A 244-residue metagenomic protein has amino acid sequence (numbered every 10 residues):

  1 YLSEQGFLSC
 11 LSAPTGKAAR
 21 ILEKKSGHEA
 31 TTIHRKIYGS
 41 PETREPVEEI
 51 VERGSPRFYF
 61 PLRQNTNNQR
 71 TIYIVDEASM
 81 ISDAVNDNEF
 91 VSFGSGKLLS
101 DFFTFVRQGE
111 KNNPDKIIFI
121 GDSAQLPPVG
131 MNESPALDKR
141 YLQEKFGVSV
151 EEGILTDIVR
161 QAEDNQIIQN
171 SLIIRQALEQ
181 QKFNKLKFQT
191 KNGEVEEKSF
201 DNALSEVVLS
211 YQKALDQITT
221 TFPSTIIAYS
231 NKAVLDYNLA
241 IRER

Functional and structural regions predicted by a protein language model:
Y1-Q5: Walker A/P-loop NTP-binding motif
G6-C10, H28-A30, D115-I117, E152 (+1 more regions): Hydrophobic anchor at the start of a short beta-strand that flanks the dinucleotide cofactor-binding loop
L8-Y73: Inter-Walker segment of RecA-like/P-loop motor cores
L11-A13, I72-D76, S100-T104, P114-D122: Structural recognition of the conserved hydrophobic beta-strand(s) that form the central parallel beta-sheet of P-loop
G16-A19, A30, Y59, N68 (+7 more regions): Amphipathic alpha-helical transducer elements in NTP-driven molecular machines
H28-A30, V47, E89-S95, S134-R140 (+1 more regions): Glycine-rich, phosphate-binding/catalytic loops in enzymes
A78-L99, V106-K111, S123-E133: Conserved ATPase-coupling elements of RecA-like P-loop NTPase cores
F105-D115, A124-R244: Conserved helicase motor core of P-loop NTPases
